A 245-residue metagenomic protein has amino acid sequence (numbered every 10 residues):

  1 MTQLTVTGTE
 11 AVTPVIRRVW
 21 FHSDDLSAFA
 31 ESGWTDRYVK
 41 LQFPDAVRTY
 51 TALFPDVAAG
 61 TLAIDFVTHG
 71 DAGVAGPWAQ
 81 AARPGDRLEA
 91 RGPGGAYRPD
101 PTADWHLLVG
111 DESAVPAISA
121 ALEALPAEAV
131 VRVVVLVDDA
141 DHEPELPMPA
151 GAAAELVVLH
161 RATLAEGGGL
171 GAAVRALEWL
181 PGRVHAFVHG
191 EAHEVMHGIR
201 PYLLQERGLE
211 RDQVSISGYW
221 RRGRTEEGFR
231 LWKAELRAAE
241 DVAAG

Functional and structural regions predicted by a protein language model:
M1-G245: Extended, composition-driven regions rather than compact fold-specific motifs
